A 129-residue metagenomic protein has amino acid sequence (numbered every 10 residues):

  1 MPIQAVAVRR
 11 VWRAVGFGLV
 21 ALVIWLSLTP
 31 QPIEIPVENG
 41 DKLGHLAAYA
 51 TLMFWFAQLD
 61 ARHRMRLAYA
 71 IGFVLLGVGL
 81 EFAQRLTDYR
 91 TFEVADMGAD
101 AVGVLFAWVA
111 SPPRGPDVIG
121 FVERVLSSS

Functional and structural regions predicted by a protein language model:
M1-A57, Y69, L126-S129: "…centered on the first transmembrane helix and the immediately adjacent amphipathic helix/loop
R10-V11, R62-A70, E93-V94: Membrane-helix interface segments
L22-S27, M53-F54, F73-E81, V104 (+1 more regions): Alpha-helical transmembrane segments of multi-pass membrane proteins
L26-T29, L86-T87, V109-R114: Helix-loop junctions at the membrane-solvent interface of multi-pass transporters, primarily the C-terminal
T29-P36, A61, M65, P116 (+1 more regions): Juxtamembrane transmembrane-helix termini
Q31, I35-K42, L80-L105: Interfacial helix-loop-helix junctions of multi-pass membrane proteins
A47-R62, R66, V104-G115: Membrane-interfacial alpha-helical segments at the cytosolic side of multi-pass membrane proteins
P113-S129: Membrane-proximal cytoplasmic C-terminal regulatory module of class A 7TM GPCRs
